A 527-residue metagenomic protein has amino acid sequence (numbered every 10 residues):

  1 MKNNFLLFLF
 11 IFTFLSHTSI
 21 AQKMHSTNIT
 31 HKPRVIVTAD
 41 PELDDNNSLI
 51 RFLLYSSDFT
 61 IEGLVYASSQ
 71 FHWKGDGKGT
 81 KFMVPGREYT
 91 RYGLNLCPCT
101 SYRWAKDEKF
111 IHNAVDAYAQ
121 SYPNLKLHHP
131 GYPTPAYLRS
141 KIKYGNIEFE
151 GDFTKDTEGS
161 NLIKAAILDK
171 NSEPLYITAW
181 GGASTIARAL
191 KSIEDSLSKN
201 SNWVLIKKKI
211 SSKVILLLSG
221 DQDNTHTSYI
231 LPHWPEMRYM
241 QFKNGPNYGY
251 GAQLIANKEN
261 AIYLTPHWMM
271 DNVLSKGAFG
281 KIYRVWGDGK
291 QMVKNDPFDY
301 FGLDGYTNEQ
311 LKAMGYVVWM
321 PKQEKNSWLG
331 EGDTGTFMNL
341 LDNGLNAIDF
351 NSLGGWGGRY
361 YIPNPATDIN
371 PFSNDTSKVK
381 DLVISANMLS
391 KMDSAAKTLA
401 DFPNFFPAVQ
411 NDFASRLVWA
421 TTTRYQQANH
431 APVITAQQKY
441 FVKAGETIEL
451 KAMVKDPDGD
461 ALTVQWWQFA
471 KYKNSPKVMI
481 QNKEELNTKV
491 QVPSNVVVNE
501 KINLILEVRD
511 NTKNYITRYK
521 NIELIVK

Functional and structural regions predicted by a protein language model:
M1-M24: Bacterial Sec-dependent N-terminal signal peptides
Q22-V478: N-terminal acidic, glycine/proline-rich low-complexity segments
M479-E484: Short beta-strand segments within Ig-like beta-sandwich modules, predominantly Fibronectin type-III
L486-V490: Short strand-edge motifs at loop-to-beta-strand transitions and within beta-strands of extracellular beta-rich domains
Q491-V498, N511: Short, surface-exposed loop/turn segments at beta-strand-coil junctions that are enriched for proline with nearby
V498-L504: Exposed beta-strand face motif in extracellular beta-rich ectodomains
R509-Y515: Short, solvent-exposed loop/turn segments at the edges of extracellular beta-sandwich modules
I516-V526: C-terminal edge beta-strand
